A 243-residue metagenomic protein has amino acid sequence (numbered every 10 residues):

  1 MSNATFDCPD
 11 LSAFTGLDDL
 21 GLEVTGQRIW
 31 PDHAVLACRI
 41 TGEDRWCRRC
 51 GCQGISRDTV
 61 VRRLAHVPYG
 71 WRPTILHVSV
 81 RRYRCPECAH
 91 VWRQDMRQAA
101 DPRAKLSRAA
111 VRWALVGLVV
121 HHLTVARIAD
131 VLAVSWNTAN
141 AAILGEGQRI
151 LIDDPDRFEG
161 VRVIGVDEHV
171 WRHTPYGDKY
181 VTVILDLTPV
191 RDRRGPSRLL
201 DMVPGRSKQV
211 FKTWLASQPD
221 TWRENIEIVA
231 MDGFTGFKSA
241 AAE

Functional and structural regions predicted by a protein language model:
M1-V61: A broadly conserved sequence feature marking short terminus-proximal activation segments in nucleic acid-centric
A4-T5, M96-L106, R194-Q209: Glycine-rich phosphate-binding "P-loop"
P31-V35, R82, K179: A generic structural signal for beta-strand entry/edge sites
V35-A37, G165, A230: Structured core elements
E43, T124, G236-F237: Short phosphate-engaging motifs
W46, G51-G54, V60-I164, E168-P175 (+1 more regions): Short, positively charged, Gly/Tyr-enriched micro-motifs that form contact patches at catalytic or ligand/partner
T138-I228, T235-A240: RNase H-like nuclease fold core
E243: A short, gly/pro- and small-residue-rich
